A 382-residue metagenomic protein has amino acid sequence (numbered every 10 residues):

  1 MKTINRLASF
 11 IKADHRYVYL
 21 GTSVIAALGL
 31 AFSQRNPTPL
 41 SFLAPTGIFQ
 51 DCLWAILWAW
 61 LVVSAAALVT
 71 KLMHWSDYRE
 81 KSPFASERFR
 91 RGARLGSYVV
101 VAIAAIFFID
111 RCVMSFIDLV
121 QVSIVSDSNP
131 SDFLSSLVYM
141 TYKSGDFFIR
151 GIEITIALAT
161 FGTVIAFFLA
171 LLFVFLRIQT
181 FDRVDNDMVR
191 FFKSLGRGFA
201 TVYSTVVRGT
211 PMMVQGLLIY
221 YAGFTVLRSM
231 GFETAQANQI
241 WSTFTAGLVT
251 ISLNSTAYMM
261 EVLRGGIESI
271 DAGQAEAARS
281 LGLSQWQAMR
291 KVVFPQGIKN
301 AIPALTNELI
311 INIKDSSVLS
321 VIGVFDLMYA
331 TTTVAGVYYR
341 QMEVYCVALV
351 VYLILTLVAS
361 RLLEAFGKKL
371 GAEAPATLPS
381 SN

Functional and structural regions predicted by a protein language model:
K2-N382: Transmembrane alpha-helices and adjacent helix-loop boundaries
